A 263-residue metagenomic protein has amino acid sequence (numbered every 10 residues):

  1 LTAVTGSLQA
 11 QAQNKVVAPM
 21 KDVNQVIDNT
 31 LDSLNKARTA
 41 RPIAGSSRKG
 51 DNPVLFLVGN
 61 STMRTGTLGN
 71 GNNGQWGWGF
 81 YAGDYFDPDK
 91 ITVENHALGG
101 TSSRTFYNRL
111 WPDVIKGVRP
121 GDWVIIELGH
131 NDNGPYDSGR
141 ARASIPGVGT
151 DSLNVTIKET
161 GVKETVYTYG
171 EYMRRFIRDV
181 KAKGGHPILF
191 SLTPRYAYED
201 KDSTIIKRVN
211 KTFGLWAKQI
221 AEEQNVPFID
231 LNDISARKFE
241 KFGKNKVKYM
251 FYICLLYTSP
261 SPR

Functional and structural regions predicted by a protein language model:
L1-Q13: Bacterial Sec-dependent N-terminal signal peptides
V16-A97, P112-V124, A143-G147: Serine-esterase "nucleophile elbow" of acetyl-processing enzymes
M63, L98-S103, N131: Short active-site-proximal "capping" loops at secondary-structure junctions
H96-G100, T160-V162: Short, basic, glycine/proline-bearing loop/turn elements
S103-P112: N-terminal post-signal-peptidase region of extra-cytosolic proteins
P112-L256: Alpha-helical cap/lid subdomain in secreted, periplasmic, or secretory-pathway luminal O-acyl-processing enzymes
Y257-P262: Conserved small/polar residues in nucleotide/adenosyl-binding loops
